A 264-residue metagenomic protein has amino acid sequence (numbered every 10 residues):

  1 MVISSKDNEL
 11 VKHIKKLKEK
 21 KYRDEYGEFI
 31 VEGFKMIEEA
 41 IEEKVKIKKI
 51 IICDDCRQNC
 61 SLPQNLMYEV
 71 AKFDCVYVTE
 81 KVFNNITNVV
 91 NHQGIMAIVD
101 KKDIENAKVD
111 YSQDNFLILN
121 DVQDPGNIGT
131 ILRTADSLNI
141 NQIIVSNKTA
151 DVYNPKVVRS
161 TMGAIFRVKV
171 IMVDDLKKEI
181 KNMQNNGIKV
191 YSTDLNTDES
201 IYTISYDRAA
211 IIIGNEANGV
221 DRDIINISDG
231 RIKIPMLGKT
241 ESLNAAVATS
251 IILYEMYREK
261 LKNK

Functional and structural regions predicted by a protein language model:
M1-K264: Post-transcriptional modification and biogenesis factors for structured RNAs of the translation apparatus
